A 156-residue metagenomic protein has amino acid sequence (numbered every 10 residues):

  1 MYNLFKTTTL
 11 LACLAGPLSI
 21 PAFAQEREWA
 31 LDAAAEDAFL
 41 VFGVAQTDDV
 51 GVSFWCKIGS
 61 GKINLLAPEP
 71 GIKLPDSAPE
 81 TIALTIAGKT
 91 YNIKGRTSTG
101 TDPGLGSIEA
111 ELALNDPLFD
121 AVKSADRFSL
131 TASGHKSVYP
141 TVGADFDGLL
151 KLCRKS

Functional and structural regions predicted by a protein language model:
M1-T9: Bacterial N-terminal signal peptides that target proteins for export
T8-P17: Bacterial N-terminal signal peptides
T9, V52-F54, L149: Secretory pathway export signals and precursors
S19-Q25: Sec/Tat signal peptide C-region and signal peptidase I cleavage site
Q25-A78: An ectodomain-focused feature that recognizes extracytoplasmic/extracellular
T81-I86: Short, surface-exposed beta-strand/strand-loop-strand elements in extracellular ectodomains
A87-S156: Internal interaction segment
